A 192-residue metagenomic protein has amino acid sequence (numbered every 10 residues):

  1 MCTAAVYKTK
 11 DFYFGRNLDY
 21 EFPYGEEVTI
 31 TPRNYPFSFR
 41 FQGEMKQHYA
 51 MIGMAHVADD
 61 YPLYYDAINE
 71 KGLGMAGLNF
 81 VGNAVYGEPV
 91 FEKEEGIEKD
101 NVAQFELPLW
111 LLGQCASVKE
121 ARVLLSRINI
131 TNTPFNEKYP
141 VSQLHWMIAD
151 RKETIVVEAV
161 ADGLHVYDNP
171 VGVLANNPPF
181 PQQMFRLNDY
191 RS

Functional and structural regions predicted by a protein language model:
M1-K99, N132: A contiguous strand-loop segment
C2, N101, K138-P140: Active-site nucleophilic cysteine motif
N17, A67, L111-Q114, N129 (+1 more regions): Residue-level preference for alpha-helix termini and adjacent loops
N17-D19, F80, S126, R151 (+1 more regions): An acidic- and aromatic-residue-enriched active-site/binding cleft used to recognize and process polar
Y64, S117-K119, S192: Function-determining sites in protein domains
E94-N129: Alpha/propeptide regions of enzymes that mature by internal proteolysis
V123-K138, H145-I148: Secretory/export targeting leaders with adjacent low-complexity proregions
P140-S192: Extended amphipathic alpha-helical segments with heptad-repeat/coiled-coil character used for oligomerization, fusion
